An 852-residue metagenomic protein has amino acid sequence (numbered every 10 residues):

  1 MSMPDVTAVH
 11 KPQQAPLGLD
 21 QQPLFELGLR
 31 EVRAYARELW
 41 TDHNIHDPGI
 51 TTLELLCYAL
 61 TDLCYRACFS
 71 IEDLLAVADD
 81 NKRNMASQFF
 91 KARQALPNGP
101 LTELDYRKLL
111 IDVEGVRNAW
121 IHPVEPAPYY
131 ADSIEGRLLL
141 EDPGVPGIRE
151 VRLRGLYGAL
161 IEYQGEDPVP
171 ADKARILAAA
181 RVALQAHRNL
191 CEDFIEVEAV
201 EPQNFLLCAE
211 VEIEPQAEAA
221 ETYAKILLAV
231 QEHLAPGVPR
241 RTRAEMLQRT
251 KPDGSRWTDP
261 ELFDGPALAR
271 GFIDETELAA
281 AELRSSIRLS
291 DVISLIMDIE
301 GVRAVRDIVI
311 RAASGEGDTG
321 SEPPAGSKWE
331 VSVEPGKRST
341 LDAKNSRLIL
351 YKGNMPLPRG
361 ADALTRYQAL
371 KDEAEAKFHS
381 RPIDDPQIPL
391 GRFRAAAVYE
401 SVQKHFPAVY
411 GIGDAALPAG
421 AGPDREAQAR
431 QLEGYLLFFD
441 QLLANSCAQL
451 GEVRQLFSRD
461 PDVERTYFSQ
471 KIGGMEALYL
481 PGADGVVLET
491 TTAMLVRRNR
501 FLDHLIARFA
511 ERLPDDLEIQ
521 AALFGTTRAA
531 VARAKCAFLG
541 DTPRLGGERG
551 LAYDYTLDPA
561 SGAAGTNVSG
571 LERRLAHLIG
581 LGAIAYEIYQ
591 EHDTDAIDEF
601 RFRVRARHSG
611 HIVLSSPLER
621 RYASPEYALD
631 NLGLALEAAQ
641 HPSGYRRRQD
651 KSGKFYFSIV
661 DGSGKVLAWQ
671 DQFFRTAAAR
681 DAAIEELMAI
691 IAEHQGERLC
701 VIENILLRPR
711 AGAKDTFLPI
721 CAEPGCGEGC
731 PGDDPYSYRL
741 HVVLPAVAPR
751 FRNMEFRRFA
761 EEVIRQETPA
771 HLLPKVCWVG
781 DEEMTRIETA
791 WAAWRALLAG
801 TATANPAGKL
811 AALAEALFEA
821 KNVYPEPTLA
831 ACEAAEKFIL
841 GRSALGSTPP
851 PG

Functional and structural regions predicted by a protein language model:
M1, R795-A799, A812-C832, E836-G852: Hydrophobic/aromatic interaction determinants used to assemble and anchor large protein complexes
S2-E54, T102, Y106-L109, V113-L268 (+3 more regions): Carbohydrate-recognition loop of C-type lectin domains
N81-A95, P100-A127, R181, V604-A606 (+2 more regions): Secondary-structure-rich domain cores
R83, Y130-S133, D253-R256, E316-S327 (+1 more regions): Eukaryote-specific, cytoplasm-facing alpha-helical/coiled-coil scaffolding segments in long proteins
A86-Y106, I111-D112, L207, H233-I310 (+2 more regions): Structured, hydrophobic secondary-structure cores that serve as assembly/anchoring elements
D595-L614, R647-A668: Short aromatic-glycine-(Arg/Gly/Cys) micro-motifs in beta-strand/loop hairpins
H608-S624, K665-A679: A short, exposed loop/beta-hairpin motif centered on an aromatic-Gly-Thr core
R621-A638, R675-A692: A short, charged, amphipathic alpha-helix used as a generic interaction element across diverse proteins
